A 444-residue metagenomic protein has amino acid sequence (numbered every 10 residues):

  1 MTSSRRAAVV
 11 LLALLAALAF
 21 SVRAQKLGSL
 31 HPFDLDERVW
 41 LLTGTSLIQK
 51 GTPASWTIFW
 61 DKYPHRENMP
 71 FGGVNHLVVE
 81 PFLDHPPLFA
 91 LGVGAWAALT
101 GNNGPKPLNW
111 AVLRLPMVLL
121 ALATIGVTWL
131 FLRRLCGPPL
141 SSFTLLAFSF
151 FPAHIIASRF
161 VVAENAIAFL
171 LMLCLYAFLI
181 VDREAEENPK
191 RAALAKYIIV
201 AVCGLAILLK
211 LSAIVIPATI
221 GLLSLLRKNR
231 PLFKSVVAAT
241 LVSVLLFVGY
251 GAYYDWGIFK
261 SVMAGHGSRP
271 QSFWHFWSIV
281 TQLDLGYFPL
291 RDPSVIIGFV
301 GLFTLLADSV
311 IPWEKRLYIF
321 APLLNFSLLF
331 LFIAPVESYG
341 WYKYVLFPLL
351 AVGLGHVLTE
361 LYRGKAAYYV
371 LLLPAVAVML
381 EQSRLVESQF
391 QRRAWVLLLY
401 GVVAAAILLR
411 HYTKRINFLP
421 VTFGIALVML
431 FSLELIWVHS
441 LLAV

Functional and structural regions predicted by a protein language model:
W40, T45-S46, K50-P53, L205 (+4 more regions): Transmembrane-lumen/periplasm boundary regions of multi-pass, lipid-linked membrane glycan transferases
L41-R114: Interfacial juxtamembrane loops and adjacent helix segments that form the catalytic/substrate-binding surfaces
G104-L108, T128-F150, F169, A367-L371: Transmembrane-helix signature of polytopic, membrane-embedded enzymes that assemble or transfer cell-envelope glycans
W110, A153-A166, Y339-G340: Short acidic/glycine- and proline-prone juxtamembrane loop motifs at membrane-interface regions of multi-pass membrane
A111-C136, L173, F303-L305: Transmembrane-helix motifs of polytopic, lipid-linked glycan transferases
V127, A147, A166-E187, V202-C203 (+1 more regions): Specific aromatic-rich, kink-prone transmembrane helix
R133-P139, C174-K196, A206, S309-V310 (+1 more regions): Membrane-interface transmembrane helices that cradle and orient dolichyl/undecaprenyl
T144-L145, K190-K210, G221-L222, F326-S327 (+1 more regions): Membrane-interface alpha helices of multi-pass inner-membrane proteins
